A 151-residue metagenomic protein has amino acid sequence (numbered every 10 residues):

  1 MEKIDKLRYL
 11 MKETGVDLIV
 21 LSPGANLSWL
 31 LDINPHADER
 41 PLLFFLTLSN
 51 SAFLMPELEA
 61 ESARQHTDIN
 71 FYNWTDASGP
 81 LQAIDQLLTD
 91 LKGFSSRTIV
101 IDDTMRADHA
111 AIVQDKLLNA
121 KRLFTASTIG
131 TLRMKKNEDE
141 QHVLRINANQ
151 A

Functional and structural regions predicted by a protein language model:
M1-Q86, N149: N-terminal accessory/capping or targeting/presequence segment of soluble
E2-I4, L81-A151: Flexible, acidic/His-enriched mid-domain "rim/lid" segments that flank
